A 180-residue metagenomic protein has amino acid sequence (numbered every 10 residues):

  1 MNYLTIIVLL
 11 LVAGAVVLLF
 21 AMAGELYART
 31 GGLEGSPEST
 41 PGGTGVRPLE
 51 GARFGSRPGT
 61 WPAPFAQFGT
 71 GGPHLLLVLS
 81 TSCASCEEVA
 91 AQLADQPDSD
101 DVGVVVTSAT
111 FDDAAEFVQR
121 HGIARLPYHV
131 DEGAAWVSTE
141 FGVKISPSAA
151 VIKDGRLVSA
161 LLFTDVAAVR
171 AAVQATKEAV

Functional and structural regions predicted by a protein language model:
M1-S39: N-terminal signal-anchor transmembrane alpha helix of single-pass membrane proteins, serving as the membrane-anchoring
Y27, G72-P73, I145-S146: A structure-centric signal for secondary-structure junctions around beta-strands
A28-F68: N-terminal "domain-start" segment that seeds a small globular fold
F65-Q96, V106: Short active-site neighborhood of thiol/selenol oxidoreductases, capturing the structured segment around
S82-S85, F111, V166: Short acidic, S/G/P-rich loop/turn micro-motifs used as interaction or catalytic elements
E87-H121, A134: Structural microenvironment flanking redox-active thiols in thiol-disulfide oxidoreductases
H121-S148: Short, internal strand/loop/helix patches that form the active-site neighborhood or redox-interaction surface
E140, K144-I145, A150-V180: Non-catalytic, surface beta->alpha helical segment in thiol-disulfide oxidoreductase systems
